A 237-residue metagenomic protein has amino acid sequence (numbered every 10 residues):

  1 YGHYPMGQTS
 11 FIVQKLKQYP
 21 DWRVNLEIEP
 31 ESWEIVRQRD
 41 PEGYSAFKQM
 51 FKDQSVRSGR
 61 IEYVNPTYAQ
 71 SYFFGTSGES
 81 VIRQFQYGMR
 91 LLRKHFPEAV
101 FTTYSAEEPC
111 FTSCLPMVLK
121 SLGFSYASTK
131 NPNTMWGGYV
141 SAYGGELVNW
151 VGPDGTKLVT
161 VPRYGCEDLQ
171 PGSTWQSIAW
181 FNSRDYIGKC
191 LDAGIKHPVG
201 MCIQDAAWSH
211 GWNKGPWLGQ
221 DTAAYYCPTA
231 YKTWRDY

Functional and structural regions predicted by a protein language model:
Y1-Y237: Catalytic-domain carbohydrate-binding cleft regions of carbohydrate-active enzymes
